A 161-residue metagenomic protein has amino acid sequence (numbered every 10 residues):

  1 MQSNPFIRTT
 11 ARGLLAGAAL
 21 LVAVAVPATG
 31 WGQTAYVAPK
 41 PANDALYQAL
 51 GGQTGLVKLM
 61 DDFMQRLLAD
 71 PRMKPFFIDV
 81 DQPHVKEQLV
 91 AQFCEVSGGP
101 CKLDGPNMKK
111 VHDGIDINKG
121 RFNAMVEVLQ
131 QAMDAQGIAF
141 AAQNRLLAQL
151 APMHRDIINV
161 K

Functional and structural regions predicted by a protein language model:
Q2, V24, Y36-A38: Compositionally biased, intrinsically disordered/low-complexity regions enriched for serine, proline and threonine
Q2-A18: Bacterial N-terminal signal peptides that target proteins for export
S3-F6, A28, T34: Generic low-complexity segments that are intrinsically disordered, proline-rich and/or Lys/Arg-biased
P5-F6, T10, A23-A25, D44 (+1 more regions): Exposed boundary/loop context
L20-W31: C-terminal segment of classical bacterial N-terminal signal peptides
G30-K161: Core of compact, soluble alpha-helical bundle domains
